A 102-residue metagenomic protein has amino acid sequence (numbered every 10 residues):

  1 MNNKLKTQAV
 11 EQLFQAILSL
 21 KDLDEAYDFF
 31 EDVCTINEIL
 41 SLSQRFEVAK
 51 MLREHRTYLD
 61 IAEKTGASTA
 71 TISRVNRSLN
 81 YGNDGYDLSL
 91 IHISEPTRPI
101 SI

Functional and structural regions predicted by a protein language model:
M1-L20: General nucleic-acid-binding
E25-Q44: Short, Lys/Arg-enriched anionic-surface-contact patches
L42-H55: Short, amphipathic alpha-helical "recognition" segments used to contact nucleic acids or chromatin
D60-T65, I93: Short alpha-helical "recognition helix" segments of helix-turn-helix
T71: Residues in the helix-turn-helix
R74-S89: C-terminal structural segments of small proteins and small subunits
I91-I102: Single conserved hydrophobic/aromatic residue that forms the stacking wall/gate of nucleotide- or nucleobase-binding
